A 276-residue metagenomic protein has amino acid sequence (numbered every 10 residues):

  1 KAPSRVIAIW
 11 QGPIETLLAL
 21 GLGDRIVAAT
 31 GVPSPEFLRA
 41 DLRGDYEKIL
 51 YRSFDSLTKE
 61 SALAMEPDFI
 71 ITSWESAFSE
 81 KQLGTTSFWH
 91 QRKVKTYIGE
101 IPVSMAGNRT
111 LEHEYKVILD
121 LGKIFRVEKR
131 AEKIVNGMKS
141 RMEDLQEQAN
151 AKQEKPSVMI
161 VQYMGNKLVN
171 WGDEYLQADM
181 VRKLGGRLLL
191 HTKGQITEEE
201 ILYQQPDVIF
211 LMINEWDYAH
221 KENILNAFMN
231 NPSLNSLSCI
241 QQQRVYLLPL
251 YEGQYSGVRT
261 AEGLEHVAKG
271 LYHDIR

Functional and structural regions predicted by a protein language model:
K1-E15, K123-M159, G270-R276: Bacterial Sec-exported substrate-binding components of ABC uptake systems
A2-S4, S73-S76, V103-N108, L119-K133 (+3 more regions): Second-shell loop/turn segments in exported
A8-M65, F69, W74-F78, L189: A short, structured surface patch at a secondary-structure boundary
G12, N108-K123, E132, L211-R276: Structured C-terminal subdomain patch of bacterial secreted/periplasmic proteins
G12-E15, V32-P35, F69-I70, E75-S79 (+5 more regions): Solvent-exposed loop/turn segments at secondary-structure junctions within structured extracellular/periplasmic domains
P13-T16, L22, T58, K81 (+12 more regions): Stable alpha-helical elements in mature extracytoplasmic
V32-E36, Y46, V169-Q195: Alpha-helical, coiled-coil/dimerization segments enriched in small aliphatic residues
F37, S76-G84, V94-D120, Q153-L176: Extracytoplasmic ligand-binding site segments that recognize negatively charged/polar headgroups
